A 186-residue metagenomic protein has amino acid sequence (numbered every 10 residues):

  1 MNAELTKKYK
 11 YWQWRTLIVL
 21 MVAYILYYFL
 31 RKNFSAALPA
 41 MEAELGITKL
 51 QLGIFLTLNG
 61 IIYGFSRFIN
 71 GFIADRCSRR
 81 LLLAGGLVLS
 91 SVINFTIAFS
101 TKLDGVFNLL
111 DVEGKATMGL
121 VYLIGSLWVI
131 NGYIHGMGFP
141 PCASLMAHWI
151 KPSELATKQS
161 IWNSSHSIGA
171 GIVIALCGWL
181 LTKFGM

Functional and structural regions predicted by a protein language model:
R15-K49: Extracytoplasmic
K32, G60-F68, A170-G171: Residue-level signature of mid-helix packing/kink "hotspots" within the transmembrane helices of 12-pass Major
A40, G71-F72, W179: Membrane-interface helix termini in secondary transporters
R67-S78: Helix-to-loop junctions at the C-terminal end of transmembrane segments in multipass secondary transporters
V88-T117: C-terminal ends and interior cores of transmembrane alpha-helices in multi-pass membrane transporters/permeases
L127-H166: Cytoplasmic helix-loop-helix junction between adjacent transmembrane helices in 12-TM secondary transporters
W162-M186: Helix-loop-helix hairpin linking two adjacent transmembrane segments in secondary transporters
